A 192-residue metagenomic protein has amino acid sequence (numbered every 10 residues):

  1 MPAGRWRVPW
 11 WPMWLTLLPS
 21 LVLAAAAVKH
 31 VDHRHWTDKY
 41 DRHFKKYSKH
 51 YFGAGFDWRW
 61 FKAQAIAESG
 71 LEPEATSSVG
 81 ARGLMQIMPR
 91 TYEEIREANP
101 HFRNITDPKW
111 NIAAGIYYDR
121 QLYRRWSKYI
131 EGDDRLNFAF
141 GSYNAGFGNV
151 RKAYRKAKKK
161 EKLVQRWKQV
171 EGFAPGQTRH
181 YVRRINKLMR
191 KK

Functional and structural regions predicted by a protein language model:
P2-P9, L23-R42, R90-K192: Non-catalytic cell-wall polysaccharide-engagement segments
W14-L23: Hydrophobic membrane-insertion alpha-helices, especially the h-region of bacterial N-terminal signal peptides
K39, F56-F61, I66, V79-R82 (+1 more regions): Extracytoplasmic
Y40-F52, A75-T76: Peri-catalytic and regulatory segments of divalent metal-dependent proteins
S48-W58, K128, G132: Short, charged helix-capping/linker segments at alpha-helix termini
I66-T91, G146, K187-M189: Cell-wall polysaccharide-cleaving catalytic domain and substrate-binding groove, primarily in peptidoglycan/chitin
